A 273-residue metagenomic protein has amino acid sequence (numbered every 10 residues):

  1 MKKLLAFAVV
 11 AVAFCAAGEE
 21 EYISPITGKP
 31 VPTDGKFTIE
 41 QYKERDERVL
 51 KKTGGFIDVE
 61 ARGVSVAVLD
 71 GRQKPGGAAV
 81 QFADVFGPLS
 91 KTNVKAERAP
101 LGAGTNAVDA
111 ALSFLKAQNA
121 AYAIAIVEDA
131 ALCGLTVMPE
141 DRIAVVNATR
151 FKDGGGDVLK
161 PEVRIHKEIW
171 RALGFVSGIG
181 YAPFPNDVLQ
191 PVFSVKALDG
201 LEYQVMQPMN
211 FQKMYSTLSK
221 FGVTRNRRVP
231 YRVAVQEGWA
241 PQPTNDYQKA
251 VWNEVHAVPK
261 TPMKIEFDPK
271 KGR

Functional and structural regions predicted by a protein language model:
L4, Y22-S24, V31, F37 (+7 more regions): Extended hydrophobic/Leu-rich segments
L4-A13: Sec-dependent N-terminal signal peptides
G18-K91: Disordered inhibitory propeptide/activation segment of secreted metzincin zinc metalloprotease zymogens, centered on
T27-G28, D34-K36, G54, K116-N119 (+4 more regions): Short, flexible coil/linker elements and helix-boundary hinge sites characteristic of intrinsically disordered
G28, F151-D153, Y181-R273: Metalloprotease/metallohydrolase-associated module, dominated by Zn2+-dependent proteases
L50, V59, R72-G180, P185: Metzincin-family zinc-dependent endopeptidase catalytic domain
